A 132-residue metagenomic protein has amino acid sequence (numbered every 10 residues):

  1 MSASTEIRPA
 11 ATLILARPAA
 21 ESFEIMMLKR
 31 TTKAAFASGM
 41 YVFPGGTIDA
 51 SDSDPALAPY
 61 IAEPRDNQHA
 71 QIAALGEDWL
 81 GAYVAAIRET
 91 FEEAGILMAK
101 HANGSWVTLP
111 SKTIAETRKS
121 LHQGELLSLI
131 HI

Functional and structural regions predicted by a protein language model:
M1-A3, L75: Asp/Glu-centered strand-loop micro-motifs enriched in Gly/Pro and often flanked by an aromatic residue
A3-I25, A34, S38-D54: Conserved N-terminal beta-strand and adjoining loop/helix that marks the start of the Nudix/MutT-like hydrolase domain
L15-R17, K29, K100: Residue-level signal for short segments within beta-strands and strand-turn junctions of well-structured beta-sheet
E24, K29-R30, A74: Hydrophobic alpha-helical segments, principally membrane-spanning helices and signal/leader peptides
F43-G45, S51-L126: The catalytic Nudix box helix
I130-I132: Conserved small/polar residues in nucleotide/adenosyl-binding loops
